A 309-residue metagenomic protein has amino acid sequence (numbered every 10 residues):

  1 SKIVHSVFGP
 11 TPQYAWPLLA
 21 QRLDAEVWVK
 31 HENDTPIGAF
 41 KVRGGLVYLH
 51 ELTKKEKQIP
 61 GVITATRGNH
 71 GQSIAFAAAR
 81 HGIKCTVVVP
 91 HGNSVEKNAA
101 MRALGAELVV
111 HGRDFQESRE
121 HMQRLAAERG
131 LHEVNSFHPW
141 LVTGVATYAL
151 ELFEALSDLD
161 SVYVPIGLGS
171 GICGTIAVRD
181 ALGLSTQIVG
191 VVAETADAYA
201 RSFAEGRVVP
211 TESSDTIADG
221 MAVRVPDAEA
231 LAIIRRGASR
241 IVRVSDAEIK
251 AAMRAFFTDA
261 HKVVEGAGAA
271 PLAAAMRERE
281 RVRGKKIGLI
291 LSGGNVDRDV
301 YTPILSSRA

Functional and structural regions predicted by a protein language model:
S1-A309: PLP-dependent amino-acid enzyme catalytic core
